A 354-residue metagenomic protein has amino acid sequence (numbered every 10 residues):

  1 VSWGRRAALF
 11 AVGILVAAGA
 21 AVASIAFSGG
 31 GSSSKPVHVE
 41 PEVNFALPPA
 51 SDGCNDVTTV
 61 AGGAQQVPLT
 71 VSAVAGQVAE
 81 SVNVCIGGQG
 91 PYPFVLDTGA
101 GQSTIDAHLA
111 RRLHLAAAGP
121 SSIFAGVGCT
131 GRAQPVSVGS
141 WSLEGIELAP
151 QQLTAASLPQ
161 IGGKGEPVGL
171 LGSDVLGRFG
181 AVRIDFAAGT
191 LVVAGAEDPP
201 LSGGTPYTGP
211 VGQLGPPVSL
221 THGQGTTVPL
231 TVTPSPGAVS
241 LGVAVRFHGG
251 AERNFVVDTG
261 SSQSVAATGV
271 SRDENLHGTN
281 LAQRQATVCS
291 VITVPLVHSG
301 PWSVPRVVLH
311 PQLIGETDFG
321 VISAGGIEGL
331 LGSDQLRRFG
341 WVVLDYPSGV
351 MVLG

Functional and structural regions predicted by a protein language model:
S2-G354: Pepsin/retropepsin-fold aspartyl endopeptidases
